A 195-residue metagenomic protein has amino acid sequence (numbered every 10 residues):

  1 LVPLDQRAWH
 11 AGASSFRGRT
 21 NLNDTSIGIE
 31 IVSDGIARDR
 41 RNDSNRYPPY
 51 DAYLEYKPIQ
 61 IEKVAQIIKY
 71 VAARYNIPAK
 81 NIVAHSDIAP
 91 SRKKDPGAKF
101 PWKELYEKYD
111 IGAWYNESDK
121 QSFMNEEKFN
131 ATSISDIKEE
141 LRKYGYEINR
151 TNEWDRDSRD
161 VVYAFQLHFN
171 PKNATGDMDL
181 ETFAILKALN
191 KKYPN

Functional and structural regions predicted by a protein language model:
L1-K80: Active-site-adjacent loop/helix surface patches within enzyme catalytic domains that shape the substrate-binding cleft
V2, T20, S33-G35, I68-Y75 (+4 more regions): Sec/Tat-exported extracytoplasmic proteins
S15-F16, Y47-I59, S91-R92, F123-N130 (+2 more regions): Second-shell loop/turn segments in exported
N21, K93-W102: A charge-rich, low-complexity, intrinsically flexible signal that marks solvent-exposed coils, linkers, repeats
I36-R38, P90-K93: Short, well-ordered, mixed-charge alpha-helical segments that flank or form enzyme active sites
I77-R92: Acidic/histidine-rich, metal-coordinating catalytic segments
A98-M124: Acidic, His- and aromatic-enriched active-site or binding-groove loops in soluble protein domains that engage sugars
N125-N195: Short acidic, glycine/serine/threonine-rich helix-capping segments at coil-helix boundaries
